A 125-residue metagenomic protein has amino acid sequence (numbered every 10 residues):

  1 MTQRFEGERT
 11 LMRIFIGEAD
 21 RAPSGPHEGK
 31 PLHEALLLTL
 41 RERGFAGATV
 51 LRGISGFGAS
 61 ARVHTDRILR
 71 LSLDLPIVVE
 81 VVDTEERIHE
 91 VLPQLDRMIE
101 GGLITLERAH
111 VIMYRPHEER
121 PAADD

Functional and structural regions predicted by a protein language model:
M1-D125: Positively charged, small/polar-rich N-terminal and surface patches that mediate targeting and assembly and bind
